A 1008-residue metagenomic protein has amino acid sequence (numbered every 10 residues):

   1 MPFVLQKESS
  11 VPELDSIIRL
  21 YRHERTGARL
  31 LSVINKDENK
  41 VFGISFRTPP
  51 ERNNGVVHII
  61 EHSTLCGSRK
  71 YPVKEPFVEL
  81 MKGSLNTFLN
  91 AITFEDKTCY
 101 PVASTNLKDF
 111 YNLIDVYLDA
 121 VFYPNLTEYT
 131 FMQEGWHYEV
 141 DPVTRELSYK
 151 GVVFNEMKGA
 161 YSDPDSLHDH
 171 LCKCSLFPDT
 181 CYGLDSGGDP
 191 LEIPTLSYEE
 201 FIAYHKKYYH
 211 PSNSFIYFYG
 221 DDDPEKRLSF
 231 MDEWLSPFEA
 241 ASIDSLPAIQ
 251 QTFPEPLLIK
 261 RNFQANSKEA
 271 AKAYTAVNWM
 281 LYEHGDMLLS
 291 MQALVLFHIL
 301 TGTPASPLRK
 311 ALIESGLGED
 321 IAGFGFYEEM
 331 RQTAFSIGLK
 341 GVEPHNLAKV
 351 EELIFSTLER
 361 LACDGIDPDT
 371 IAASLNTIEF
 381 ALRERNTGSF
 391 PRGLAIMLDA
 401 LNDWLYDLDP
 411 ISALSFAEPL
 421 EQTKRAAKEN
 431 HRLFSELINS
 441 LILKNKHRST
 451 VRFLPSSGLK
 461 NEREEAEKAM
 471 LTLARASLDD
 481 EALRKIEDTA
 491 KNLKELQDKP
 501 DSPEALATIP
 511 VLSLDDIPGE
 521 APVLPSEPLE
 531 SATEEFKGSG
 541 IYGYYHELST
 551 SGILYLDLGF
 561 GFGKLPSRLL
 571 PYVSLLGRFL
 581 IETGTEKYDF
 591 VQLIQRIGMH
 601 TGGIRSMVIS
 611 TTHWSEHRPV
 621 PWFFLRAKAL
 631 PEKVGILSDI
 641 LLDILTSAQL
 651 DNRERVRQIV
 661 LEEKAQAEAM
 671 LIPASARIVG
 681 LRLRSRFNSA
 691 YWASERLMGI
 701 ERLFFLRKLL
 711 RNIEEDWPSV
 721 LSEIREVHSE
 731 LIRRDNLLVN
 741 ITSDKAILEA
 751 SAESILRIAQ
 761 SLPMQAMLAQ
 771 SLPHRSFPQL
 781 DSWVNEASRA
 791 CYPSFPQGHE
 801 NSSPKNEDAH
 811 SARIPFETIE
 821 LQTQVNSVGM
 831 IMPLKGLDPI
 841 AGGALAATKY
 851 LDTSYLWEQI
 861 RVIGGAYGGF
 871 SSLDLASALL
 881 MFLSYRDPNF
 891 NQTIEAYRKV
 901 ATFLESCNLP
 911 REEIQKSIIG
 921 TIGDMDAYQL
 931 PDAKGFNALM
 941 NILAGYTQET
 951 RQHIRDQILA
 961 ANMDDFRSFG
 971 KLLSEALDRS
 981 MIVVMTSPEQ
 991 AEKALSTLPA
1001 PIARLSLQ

Functional and structural regions predicted by a protein language model:
M1-V41: Non-catalytic terminal extensions that flank enzyme cores
I34-K36, G43-S45, F154, K158 (+12 more regions): His/Glu-based metal-binding/catalytic segments typifying zinc-dependent metallopeptidases
N39-P49, V57, E75-Y123, Y129-E139 (+12 more regions): M16 family metallopeptidases and their MPP-like homologs
E61, L65, G577: Short active-site segment of divalent metal-dependent hydrolases/proteases that encodes the spacing between
F88, I202-K206, N262-A265, A322-Y327 (+12 more regions): Generic recognition of flexible, low-complexity loop/linker segments
E139-D232, E239-A265, E269-A271, A276: Hydrophobic, small-residue-rich alpha-helical packing segments that form membrane-like cores
E199-E233, V720-I755, D978-R979: Non-catalytic, conformational "gating/processing" segments within enzyme and secreted inhibitor domains
F215, P224-S242, D364, K444-H447 (+3 more regions): Extended, regular secondary-structure scaffolds
